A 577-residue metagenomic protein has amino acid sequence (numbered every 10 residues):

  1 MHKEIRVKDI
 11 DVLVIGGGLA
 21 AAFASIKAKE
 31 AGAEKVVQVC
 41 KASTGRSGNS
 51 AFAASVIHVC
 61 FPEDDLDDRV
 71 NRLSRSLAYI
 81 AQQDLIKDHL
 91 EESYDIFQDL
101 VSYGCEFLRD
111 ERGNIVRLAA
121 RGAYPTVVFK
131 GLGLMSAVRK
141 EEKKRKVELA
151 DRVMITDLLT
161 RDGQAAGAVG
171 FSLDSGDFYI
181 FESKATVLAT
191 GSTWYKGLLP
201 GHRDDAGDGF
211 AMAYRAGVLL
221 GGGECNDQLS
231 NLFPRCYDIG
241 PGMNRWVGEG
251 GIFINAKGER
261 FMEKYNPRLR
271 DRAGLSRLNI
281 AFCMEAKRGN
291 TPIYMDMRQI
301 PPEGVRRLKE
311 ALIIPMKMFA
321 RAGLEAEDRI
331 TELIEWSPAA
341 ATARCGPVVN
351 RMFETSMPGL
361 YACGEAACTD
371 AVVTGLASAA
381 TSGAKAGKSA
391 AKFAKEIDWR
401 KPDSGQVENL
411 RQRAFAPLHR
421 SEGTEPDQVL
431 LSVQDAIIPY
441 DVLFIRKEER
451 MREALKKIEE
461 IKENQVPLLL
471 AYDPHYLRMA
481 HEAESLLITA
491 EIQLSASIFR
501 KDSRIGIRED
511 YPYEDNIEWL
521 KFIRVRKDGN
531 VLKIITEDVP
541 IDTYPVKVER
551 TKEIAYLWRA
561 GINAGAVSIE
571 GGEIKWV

Functional and structural regions predicted by a protein language model:
M1-K3, V7-I10, A24-K27, S43-G45 (+10 more regions): Glycine- and aromatic-enriched mobile tails/lids
V7-I10, S175-A185, S356: Core beta-strand elements of the Rossmann-like FAD/NAD(P) dinucleotide-binding domain in flavoenzyme oxidoreductases
V12-Q38: N-terminal Rossmann-like FAD-binding beta1-loop-alpha1 element of flavoenzymes
A42-N71, P241-M243: Conserved N-terminal glycine-rich FAD pyrophosphate-binding loop of Rossmann-like flavoproteins
R46, V101-D177, A185, A189 (+3 more regions): Conserved redox-cofactor binding core of oxidoreductases
S76-I115: Rossmann-like flavin
A185-G240, V372, L376-S389: Glycine-rich loop(s) and the adjacent beta-strand/alpha-helix scaffold that form part
V218-I330, A380, S389-E396: An anion/pyrophosphate-binding glycine-rich loop and adjacent beta-alpha core in soluble alpha-beta enzymes
